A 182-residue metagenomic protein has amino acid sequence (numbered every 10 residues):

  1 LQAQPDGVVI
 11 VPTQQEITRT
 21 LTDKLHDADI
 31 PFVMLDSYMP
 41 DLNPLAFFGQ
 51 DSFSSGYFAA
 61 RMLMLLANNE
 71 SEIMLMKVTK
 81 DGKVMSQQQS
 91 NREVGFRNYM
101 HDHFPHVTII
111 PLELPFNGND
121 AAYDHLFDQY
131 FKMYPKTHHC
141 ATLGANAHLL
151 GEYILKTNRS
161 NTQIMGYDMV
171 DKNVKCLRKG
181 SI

Functional and structural regions predicted by a protein language model:
P5, P44, K136-T137, I182: Local beta-strand N-terminus motif with an aromatic residue
D6-H26, I110-K172: Hydrophobic alpha-helical
I17-S54, V170-K179: Flexible loop/hinge segments that line or gate small-molecule binding clefts
D36, M74-K77, G166-D168: Short beta-strand/turn micro-motifs composed of small residues that flank or help shape donor/cofactor-binding pockets
F47-S55, V84-N91: Alpha-helix N-cap and loop-to-helix initiation/capping positions
F48-M74, Y123, N173: Hydrophobic alpha-helical segments within soluble ligand-binding/sensing domains
A60-H103, P111: An alpha-beta-alpha
R159, G180-I182: Glycine-enriched alpha-helix->loop->beta-strand junction motifs that scaffold or abut catalytic
